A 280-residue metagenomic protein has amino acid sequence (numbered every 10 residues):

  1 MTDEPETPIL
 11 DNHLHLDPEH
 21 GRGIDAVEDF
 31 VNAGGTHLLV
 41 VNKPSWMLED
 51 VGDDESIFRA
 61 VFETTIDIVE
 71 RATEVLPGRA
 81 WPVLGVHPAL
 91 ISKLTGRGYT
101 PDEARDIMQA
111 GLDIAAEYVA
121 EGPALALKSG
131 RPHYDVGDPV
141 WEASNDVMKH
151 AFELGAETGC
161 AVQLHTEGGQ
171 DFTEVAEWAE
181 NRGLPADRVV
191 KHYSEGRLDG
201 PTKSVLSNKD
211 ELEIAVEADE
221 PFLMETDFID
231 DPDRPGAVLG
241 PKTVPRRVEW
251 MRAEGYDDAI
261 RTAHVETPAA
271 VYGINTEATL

Functional and structural regions predicted by a protein language model:
T2-D3, P8, E153, P245-L280: Mid-to-C-terminal alpha-helical segments outside catalytic/metal-binding sites
P5-L10, G34-H37, E74-W81, A120-L125 (+4 more regions): Short, well-ordered coil/turn segments that N-cap beta-strands
P8-D17, D25-A60, P77-S92, A124-L127 (+1 more regions): Divalent metal-dependent hydrolysis catalytic cores, especially in the metallo-beta-lactamase
H13-D17, K43-S45, G85-I91, G130-P132 (+4 more regions): Active-site beta-loop-alpha junctions enriched in small/polar residues
V27-A33, Y118-V119, G155, A179 (+2 more regions): Generic structural signal for hydrophobic
E55-E153, T158: Active-site gating/metal-coordination segments in enzymes
M148-M224: Catalytic pocket-lining loop regions of alpha/beta-barrel enzymes, especially the amidohydrolase/enolase/GH5 lineages
H165, E220-L239: Short acidic/histidine-rich active-site segments
